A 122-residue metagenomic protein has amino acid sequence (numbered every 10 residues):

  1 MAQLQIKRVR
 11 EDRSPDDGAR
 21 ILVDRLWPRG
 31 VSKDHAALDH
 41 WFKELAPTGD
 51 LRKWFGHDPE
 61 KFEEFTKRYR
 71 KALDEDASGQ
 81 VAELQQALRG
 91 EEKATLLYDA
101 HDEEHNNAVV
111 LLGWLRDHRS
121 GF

Functional and structural regions predicted by a protein language model:
M1-F122: Residues lining hydrophobic/aromatic ligand-binding pockets adjacent to catalytic sites
